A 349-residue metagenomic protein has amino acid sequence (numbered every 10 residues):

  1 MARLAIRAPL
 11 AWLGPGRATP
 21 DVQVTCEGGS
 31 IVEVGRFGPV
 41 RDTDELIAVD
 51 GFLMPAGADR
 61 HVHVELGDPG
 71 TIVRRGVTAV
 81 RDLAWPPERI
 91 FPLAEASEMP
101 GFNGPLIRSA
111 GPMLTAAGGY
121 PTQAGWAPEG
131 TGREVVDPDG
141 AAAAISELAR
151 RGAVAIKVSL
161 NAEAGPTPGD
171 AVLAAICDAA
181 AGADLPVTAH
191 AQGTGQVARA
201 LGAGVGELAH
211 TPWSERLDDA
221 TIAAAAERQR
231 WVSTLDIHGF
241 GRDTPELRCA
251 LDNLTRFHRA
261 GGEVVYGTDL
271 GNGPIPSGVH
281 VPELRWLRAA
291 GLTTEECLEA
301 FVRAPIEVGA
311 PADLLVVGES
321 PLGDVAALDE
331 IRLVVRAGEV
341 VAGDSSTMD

Functional and structural regions predicted by a protein language model:
M1-V40, L53, E319-D324, E339-V340: N-terminal metal-binding scaffold of metallo-dependent hydrolase/deaminase domains
A2-I6, P39-T78, L83: Replace "His-x-His-based motif
P9, V24, G29, D50 (+14 more regions): Divalent metal-coordination and catalytic microenvironments
W12, C297-E299, R303-D349: C-terminal cap of metal-dependent C-N hydrolases
P69-N161, G165-L185, R228-H238: Divalent-metal coordination cores built from histidine and acidic residues
S159-D252, A260, V265-P274, A290-T293: Active-site core of metal-dependent hydrolases
R248-S320: His/Asp/Glu-enriched, well-ordered alpha-helical/loop segment that forms or immediately abuts the divalent-metal
